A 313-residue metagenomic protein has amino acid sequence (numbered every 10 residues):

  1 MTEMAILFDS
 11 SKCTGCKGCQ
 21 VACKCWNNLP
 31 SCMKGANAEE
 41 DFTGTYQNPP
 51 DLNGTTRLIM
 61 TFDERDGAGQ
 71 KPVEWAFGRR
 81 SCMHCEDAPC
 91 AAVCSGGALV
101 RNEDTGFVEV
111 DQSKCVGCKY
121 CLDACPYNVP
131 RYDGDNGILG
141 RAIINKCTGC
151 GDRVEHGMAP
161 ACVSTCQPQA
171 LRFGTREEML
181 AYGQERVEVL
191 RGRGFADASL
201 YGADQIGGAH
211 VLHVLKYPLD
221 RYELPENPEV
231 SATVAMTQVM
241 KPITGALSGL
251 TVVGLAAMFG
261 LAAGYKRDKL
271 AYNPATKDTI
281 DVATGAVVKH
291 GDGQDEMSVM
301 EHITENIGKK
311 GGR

Functional and structural regions predicted by a protein language model:
M1-R313: Non-ligating segments of multi-cofactor redox enzymes
